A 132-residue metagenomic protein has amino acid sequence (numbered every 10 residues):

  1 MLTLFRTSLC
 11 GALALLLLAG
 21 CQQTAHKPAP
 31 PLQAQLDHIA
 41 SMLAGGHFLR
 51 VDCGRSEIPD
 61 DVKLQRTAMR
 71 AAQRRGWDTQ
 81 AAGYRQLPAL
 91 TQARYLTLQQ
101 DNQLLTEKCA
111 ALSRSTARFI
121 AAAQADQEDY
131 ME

Functional and structural regions predicted by a protein language model:
M1-G11: Bacterial N-terminal signal peptides that target proteins for export
S8-L9, P31, T97: Generic detector of short alpha-helix boundary/capping microenvironments and adjacent low-complexity segments
L17-G20: C-terminal motif of bacterial Sec signal peptides marking the signal peptidase cleavage site
Q22-A25: Bacterial signal peptide processing site
P28-R50: Post-signal peptide N-terminal segment of mature Sec-exported envelope proteins
F48-P59: Short helix-capping/linker segments at secondary-structure and domain boundaries
E57-E132: Compact alpha-helical subdomains of small soluble proteins
